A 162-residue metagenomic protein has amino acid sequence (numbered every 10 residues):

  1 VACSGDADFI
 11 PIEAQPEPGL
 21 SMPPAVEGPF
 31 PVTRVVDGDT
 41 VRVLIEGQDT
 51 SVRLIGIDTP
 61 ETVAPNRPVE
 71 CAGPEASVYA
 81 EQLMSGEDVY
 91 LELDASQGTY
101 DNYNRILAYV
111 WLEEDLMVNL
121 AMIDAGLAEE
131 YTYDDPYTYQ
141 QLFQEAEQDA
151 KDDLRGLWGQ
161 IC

Functional and structural regions predicted by a protein language model:
C3-C162: Small beta-barrel nucleic-acid-binding modules, primarily SNase/OB-fold domains and secondarily Tudor-like barrels
